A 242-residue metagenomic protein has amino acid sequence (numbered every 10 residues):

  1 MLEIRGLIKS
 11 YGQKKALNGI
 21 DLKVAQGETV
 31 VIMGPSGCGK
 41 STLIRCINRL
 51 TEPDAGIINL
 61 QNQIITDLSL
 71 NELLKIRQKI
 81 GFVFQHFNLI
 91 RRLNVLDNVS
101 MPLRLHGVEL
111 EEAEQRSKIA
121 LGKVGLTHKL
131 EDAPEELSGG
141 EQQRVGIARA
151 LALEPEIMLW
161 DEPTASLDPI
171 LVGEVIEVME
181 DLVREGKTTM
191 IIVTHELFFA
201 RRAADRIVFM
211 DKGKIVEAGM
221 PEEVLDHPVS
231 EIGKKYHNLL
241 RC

Functional and structural regions predicted by a protein language model:
M1-E3, I8-A204, V208-K212, V216-E217: ABC family nucleotide-binding domain
A218, E222-C242: C-terminal boundary and immediately downstream tail of ABC-type ATPase nucleotide-binding domains
